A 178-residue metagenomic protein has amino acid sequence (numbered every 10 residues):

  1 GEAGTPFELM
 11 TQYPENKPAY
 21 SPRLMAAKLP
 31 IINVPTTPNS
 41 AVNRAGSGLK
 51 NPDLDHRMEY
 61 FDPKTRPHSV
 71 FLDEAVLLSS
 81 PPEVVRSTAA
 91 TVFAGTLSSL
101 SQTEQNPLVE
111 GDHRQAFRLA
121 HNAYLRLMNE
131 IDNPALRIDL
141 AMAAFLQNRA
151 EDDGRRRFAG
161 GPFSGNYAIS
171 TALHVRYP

Functional and structural regions predicted by a protein language model:
G1: A phosphate-binding catalytic loop at a beta-strand-loop-alpha-helix junction that coordinates phosphoryl groups
G4-L108: A glycine/threonine-rich phosphate-anchoring loop and its flanking beta-alpha core in nucleotide/phosphate-binding
S99-P178: Active-site segments that bind and position negatively charged phosphate/pyrophosphate groups
